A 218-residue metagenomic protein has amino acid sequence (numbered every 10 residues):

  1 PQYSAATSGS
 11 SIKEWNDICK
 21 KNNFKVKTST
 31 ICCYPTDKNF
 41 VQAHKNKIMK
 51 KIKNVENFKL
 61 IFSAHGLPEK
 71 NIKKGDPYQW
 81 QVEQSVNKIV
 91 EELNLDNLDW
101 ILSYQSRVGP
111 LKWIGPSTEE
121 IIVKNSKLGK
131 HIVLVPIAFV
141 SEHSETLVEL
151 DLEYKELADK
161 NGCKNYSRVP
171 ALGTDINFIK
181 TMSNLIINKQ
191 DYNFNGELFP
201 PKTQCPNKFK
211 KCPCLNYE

Functional and structural regions predicted by a protein language model:
P1-E218: Extended amphipathic ligand-handling, pore-lining, and cofactor/metal-binding catalytic surfaces
